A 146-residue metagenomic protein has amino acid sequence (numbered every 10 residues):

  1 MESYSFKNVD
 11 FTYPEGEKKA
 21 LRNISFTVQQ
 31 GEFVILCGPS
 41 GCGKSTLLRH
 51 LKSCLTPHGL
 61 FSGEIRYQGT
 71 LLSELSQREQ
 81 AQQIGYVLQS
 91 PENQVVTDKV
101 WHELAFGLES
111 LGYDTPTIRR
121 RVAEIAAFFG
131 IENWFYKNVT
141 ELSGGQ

Functional and structural regions predicted by a protein language model:
M1-F6, F11-N23, L55-H58, E74-S76 (+1 more regions): A short, flexible loop at the N-terminus of ABC-type nucleotide-binding domains that lies
C37-P39: The feature captures the beta-strand-to-loop junction immediately N-terminal to the Walker
K52: Helix-to-loop junction immediately C-terminal to a conserved catalytic motif
L60-L71, Q80: Conserved ABC transporter NBD signature motif
G85, E92, D98-E109, R119 (+1 more regions): Short helical segment in ABC ATPase nucleotide-binding domains corresponding to the A-loop/adjacent helical element
P116-W134: Conserved ABC ATPase "signature" region
N138-L142, Q146: Conserved ABC ATPase signature
